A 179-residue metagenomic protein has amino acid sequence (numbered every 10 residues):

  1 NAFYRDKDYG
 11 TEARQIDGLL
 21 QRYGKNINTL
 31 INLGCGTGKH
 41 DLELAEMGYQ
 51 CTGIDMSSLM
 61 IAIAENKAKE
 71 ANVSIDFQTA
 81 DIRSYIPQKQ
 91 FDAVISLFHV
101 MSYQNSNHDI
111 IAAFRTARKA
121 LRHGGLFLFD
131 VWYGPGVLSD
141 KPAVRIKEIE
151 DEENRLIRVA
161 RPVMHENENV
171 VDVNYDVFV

Functional and structural regions predicted by a protein language model:
N1-N26: Conserved class I S-adenosyl-L-methionine
N26-G34: Conserved class I S-adenosyl-L-methionine
I31, D41-S84: Class I SAM-dependent methyltransferase SAM/SAH-binding core
T37: Conserved SAM/SAH-binding loop
I86-A93: A short acidic, Gly/Pro-enriched loop at the edge of an enzyme's catalytic core that lines a small-molecule cofactor
L97-H99: Residues lining the SAM
I111-H123: A short glycine-rich, Lys/Arg-flanked "PGG" loop and its adjoining helix->strand segment in the class I
L128-V179: SAM-dependent methyltransferase
